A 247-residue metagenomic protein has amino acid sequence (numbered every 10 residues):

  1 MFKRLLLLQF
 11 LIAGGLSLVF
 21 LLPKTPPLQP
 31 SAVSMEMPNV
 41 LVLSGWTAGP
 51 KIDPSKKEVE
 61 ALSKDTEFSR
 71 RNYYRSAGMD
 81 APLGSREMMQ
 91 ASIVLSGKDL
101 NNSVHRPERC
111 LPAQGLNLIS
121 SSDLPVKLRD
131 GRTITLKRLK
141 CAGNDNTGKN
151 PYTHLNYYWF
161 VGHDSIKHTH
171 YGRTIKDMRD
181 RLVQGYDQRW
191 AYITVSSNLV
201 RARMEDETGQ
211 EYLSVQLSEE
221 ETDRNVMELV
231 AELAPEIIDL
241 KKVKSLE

Functional and structural regions predicted by a protein language model:
R4-S17, P23, L124-E247: A short, solvent-exposed beta-edge/loop patch
L8-I12, A32, P50: N-terminal secretory-pathway/extracellular module detecting exported/lumenal segments and adjacent signal-anchor/first
F20-K24, M35, V104, S122: Compositionally biased, intrinsically disordered/low-complexity regions enriched for serine, proline and threonine
K24-L43: Alpha-helical transmembrane signal-anchor/signal-peptide segments
P38-N39, D65, G185: Generic detector of ordered secondary-structure context
S44-A48: Short conserved aromatic/hydrophobic patches within beta-strands of well-structured domains
I52-R181: Short, solvent-exposed recognition patches
